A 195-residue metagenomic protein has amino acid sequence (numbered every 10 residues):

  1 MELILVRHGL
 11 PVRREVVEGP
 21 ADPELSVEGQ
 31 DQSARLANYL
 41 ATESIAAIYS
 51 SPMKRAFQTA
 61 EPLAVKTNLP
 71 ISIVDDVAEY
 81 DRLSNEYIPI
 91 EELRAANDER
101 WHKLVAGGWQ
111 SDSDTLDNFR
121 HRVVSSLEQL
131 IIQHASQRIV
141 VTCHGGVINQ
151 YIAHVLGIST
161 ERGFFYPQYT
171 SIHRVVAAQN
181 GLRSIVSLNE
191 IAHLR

Functional and structural regions predicted by a protein language model:
L3, Q137-C143: Generic beta-sheet signal
V6-I73: Active-site-proximal alpha-helix that buttresses catalytic centers in soluble enzyme cores
V12, R55-F57, E79-D81, V147-N149: Short, active-site-adjacent cap segments at secondary-structure transitions
E24, V65-V124: Phosphate-handling substructures
T42-S44, L130-Q137: Glycine-rich phosphate-binding loop signature in dinucleotide/nucleotide-binding domains
S50-S51, H121, T142-C143: Short beta-strand scaffold positions
I158-L182: Domain-level recognition of soluble alpha/beta enzyme cores, biased toward histidine phosphatases/phosphomutases
V186-R195: Acidic, His/Gly-rich catalytic cores of divalent-metal-dependent hydrolytic chemistry
